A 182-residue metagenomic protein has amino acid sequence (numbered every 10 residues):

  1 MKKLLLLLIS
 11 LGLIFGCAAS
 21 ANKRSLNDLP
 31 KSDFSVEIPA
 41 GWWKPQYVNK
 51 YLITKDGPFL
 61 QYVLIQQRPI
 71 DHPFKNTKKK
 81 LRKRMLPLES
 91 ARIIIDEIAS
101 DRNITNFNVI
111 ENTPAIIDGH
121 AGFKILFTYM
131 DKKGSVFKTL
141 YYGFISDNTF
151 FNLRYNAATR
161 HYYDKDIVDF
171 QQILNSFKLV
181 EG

Functional and structural regions predicted by a protein language model:
M1-C17: Sec-dependent bacterial lipoprotein signal peptides
G16-S32: Bacterial Sec signal peptide processing site at the extreme N-terminus
S35-E89: Secretory pathway targeting signatures of secreted, lumenal, and periplasmic proteins
E37, E89, I93-I94, K165 (+1 more regions): Extracytoplasmic/secreted proteins, especially bacterial periplasmic and envelope-associated proteins
W42, F150-G182: Surface-exposed amphipathic alpha-helical segments
G57-F59, H120, F144-F150: Short, solvent-exposed coil/turn segments at beta-strand boundaries
I70-H72, Y129-K132, A157-H161: Solvent-exposed loop/turn segments at secondary-structure junctions within structured extracellular/periplasmic domains
E89-F144: Signature of long, low-cysteine stretches enriched in small and polar/charged residues
